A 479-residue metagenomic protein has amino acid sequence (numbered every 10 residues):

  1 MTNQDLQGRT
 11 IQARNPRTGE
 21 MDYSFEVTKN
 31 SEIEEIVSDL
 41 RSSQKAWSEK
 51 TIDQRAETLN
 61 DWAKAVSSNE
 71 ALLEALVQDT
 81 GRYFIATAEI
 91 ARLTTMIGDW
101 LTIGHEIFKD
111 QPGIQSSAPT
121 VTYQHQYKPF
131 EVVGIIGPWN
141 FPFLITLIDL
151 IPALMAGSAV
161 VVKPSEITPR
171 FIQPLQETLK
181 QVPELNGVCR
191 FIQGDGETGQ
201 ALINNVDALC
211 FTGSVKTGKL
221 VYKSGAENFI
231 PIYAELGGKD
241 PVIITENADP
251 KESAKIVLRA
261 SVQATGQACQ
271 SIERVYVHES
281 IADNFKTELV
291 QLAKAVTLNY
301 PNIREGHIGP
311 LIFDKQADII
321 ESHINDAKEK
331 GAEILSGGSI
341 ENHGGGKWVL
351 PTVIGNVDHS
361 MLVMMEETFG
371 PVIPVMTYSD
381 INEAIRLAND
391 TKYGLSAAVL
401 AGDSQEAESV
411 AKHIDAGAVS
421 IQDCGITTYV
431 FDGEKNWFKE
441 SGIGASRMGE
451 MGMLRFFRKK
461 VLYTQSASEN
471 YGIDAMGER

Functional and structural regions predicted by a protein language model:
M1-V121: N-terminal Rossmann-like NAD(P)+-binding subdomain of aldehyde/semialdehyde dehydrogenases
T18-S24, E341, W348-R479: Conserved C-terminal structural/oligomerization subdomain of aldehyde/semialdehyde dehydrogenase
G19, R55, G157, C189 (+7 more regions): Residue-level signal for inorganic ion chemistry
D22-T28, S42-E49, I135, V242-I244 (+5 more regions): Short, well-ordered beta-strand elements within core beta-sheets of diverse protein domains
Q44, S48, A63-L73, T80 (+16 more regions): Structural signal for hydrophobic packing residues in well-ordered secondary-structure cores of soluble enzyme domains
P112-E252, Y378: Rossmann-like NAD(P) dinucleotide-binding subdomain of oxidoreductase/dehydrogenase enzymes
A159-V161, I334, A418: A short hydrophobic/small-residue beta-strand
T217-D358, I421, Y471-G472, G477-R479: ALDH superfamily catalytic-core signature
